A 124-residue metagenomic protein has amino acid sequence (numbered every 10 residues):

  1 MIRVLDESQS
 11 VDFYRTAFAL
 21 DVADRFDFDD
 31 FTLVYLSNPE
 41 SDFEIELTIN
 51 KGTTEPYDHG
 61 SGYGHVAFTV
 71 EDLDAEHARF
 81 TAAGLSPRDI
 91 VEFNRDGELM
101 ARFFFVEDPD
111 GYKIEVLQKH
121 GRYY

Functional and structural regions predicted by a protein language model:
M1-V11, Y63-F68, L117-Y124: N-terminal beta-strand motif that seeds the catalytic metal site of vicinal oxygen chelate
I2-E44: Core segments of cupin and vicinal oxygen chelate
F13, L73-R79: Short amphipathic alpha-helices within nucleic acid-binding modules
R25, F68, H77-Y124: Vicinal oxygen chelate
D30, G62, M100: Exposed loop/turn and edge beta-strand positions of beta-sandwich/beta-sheet ligand-binding modules
P39, T48-N50, K119: Generic beta-structure capping elements
E40-F43, G52-T54, L73-A75: Short, charged/polar surface micro-motifs in flexible loops or helix N-caps
